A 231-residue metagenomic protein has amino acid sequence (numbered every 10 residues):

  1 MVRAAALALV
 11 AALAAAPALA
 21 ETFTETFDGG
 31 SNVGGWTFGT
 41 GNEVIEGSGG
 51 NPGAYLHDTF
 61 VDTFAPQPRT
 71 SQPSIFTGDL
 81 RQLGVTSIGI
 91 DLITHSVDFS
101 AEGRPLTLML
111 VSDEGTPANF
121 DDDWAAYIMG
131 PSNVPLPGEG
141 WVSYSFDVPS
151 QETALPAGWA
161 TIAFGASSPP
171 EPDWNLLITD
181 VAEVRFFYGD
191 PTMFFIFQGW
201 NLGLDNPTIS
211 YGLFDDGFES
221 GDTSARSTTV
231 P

Functional and structural regions predicted by a protein language model:
M1-L7: Bacterial N-terminal signal peptides that target proteins for export
A15-P17: N-terminal signal peptide c-region/cleavage motif recognized by signal peptidases
F23-D62, S220-P231: Extracellular glycan-recognition surfaces and repeat-rich motifs
G30-N32, G115, S150-A154, P191 (+1 more regions): Acidic glycine-/aspartate-rich tracts in secreted/extracellular proteins
F60-V85: Short beta-strands within extracellular/lumenal beta-sheet-rich domains
Q82, S87-I162: Extracellular ligand-binding interfaces
N133-Y211: Terminal, low-complexity interaction segments
F214-E219: Residue-level recognition of alpha-helix boundary/capping or hinge positions
